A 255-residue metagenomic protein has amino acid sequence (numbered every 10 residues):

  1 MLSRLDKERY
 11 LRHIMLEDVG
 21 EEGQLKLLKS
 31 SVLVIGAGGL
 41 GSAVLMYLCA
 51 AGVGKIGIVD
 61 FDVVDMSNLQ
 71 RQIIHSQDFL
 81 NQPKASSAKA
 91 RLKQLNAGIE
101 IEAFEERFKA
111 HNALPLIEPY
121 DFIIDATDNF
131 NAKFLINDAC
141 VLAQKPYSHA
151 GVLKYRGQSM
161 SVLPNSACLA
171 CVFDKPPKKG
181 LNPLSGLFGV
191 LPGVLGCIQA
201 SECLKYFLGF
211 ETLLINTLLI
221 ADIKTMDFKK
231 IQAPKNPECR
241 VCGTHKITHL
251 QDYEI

Functional and structural regions predicted by a protein language model:
M1-I255: Adenine nucleotide-associated cytosolic modules
